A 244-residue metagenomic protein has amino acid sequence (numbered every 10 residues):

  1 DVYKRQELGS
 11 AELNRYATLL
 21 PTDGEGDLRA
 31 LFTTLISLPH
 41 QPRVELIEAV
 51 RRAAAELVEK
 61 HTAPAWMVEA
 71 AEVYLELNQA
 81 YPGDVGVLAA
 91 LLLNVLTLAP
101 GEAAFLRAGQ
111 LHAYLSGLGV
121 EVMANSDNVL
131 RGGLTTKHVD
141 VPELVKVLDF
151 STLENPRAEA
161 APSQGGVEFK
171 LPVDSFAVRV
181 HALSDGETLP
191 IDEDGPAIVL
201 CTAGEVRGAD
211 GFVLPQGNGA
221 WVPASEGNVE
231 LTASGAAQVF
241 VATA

Functional and structural regions predicted by a protein language model:
V2-Y3: Short, small-residue-biased leader/transition segments that mark boundaries at the very start of proteins
P21-H138: Contiguous mid-protein beta-loop-alpha structural module that forms a pocket-lining wall or clamp of enzyme active
P64-M67, E72-V73, Q79-G83, S116-L118 (+2 more regions): Glycine- and acidic-residue-biased ligand/ion/polar-headgroup-sensing regions
L93, A161-T188, D194: A short glycine-rich, His/Asp/Glu-containing loop-to-beta-strand
V95-A103, D210-G227: Short acidic-glycine-tyrosine-enriched beta hairpin
Q110-V122, D127, P215, A224-A244: Ligand-binding loop in jelly-roll beta-barrel domains
G117-E168: C-terminal, non-catalytic macromolecule-binding modules
